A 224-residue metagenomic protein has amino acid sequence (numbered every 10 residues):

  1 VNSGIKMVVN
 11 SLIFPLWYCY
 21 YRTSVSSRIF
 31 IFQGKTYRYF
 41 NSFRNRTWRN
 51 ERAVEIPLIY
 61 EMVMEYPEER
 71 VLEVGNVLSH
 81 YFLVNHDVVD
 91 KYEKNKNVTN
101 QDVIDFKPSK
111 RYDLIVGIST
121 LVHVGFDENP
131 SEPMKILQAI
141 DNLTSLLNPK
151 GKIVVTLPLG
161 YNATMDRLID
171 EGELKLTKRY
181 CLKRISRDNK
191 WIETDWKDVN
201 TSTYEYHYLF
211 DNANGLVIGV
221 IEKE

Functional and structural regions predicted by a protein language model:
S3-Y66: Class I SAM-dependent methyltransferase Rossmann-like catalytic core, especially the SAM/SAH-binding loop
R46, H123-E224: S-adenosyl-L-methionine-dependent methyltransferase catalytic module, highlighting the catalytic core
R49-R52, S79-H80, Y161-M165: Acidic-and-aromatic substrate-binding clefts and catalytic sites of carbohydrate-active enzymes
P57, E61, V77-N85: Conserved SAM-binding loop of SAM-dependent methyltransferases across substrates and taxa, primarily the Class I
Y66-L78: Conserved class I S-adenosyl-L-methionine
V71, H86, I153-V155: Hydrophobic/aromatic residues located in beta-strands of well-ordered beta-sheets within soluble catalytic
Y81-S109, L114-G117, D127, M134-A139: Adenosine-cofactor binding site in Rossmann-like domains, unifying the SAM/SAH pocket of S-adenosylmethionine-dependent
T120: Hydrophobic adenine-recognition pocket in adenosine-nucleotide-binding enzymes
